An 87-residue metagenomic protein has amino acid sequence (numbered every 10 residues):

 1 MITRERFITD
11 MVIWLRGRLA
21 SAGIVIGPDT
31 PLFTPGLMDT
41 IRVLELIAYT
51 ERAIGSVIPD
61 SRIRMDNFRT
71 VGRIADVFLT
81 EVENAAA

Functional and structural regions predicted by a protein language model:
M1-E5, L37, M65: Charge-dense, low-complexity intrinsically disordered segments
M1-I24, L79-A87: Thiotemplate assembly-line natural product biosynthesis machinery
G17-L37, G55-R64, V82-A85: Phosphopantetheine carrier-protein modules
R42: Acidic catalytic/metal-coordinating carboxylates
R64, F68-N84: C-terminal structural segments of small proteins and small subunits
